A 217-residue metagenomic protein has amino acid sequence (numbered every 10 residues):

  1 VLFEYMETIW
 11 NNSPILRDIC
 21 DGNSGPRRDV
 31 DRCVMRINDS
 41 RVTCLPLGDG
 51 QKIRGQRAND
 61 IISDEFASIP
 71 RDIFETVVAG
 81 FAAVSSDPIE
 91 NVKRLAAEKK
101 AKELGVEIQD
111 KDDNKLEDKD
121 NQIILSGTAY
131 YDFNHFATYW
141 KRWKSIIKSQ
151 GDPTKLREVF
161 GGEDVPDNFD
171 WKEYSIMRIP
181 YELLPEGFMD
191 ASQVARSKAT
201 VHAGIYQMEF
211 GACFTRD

Functional and structural regions predicted by a protein language model:
L2-F3, P70-F74: Phosphate/oxyanion-binding active-site loops and adjacent basic polyanion-contact surfaces
L2-N59: Inter-Walker segment of RecA-like/P-loop motor cores
D21, D72-D217: Non-catalytic, compositionally simple segments
D49, S68-I69: Residues immediately C-terminal
I62-E65: Walker B catalytic acidic pair
